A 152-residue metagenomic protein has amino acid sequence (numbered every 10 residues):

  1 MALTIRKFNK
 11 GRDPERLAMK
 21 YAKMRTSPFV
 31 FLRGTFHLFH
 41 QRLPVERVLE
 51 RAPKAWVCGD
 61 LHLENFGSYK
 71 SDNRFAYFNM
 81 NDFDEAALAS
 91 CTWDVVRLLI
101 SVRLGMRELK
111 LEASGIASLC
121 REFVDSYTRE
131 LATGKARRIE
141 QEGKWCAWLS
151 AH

Functional and structural regions predicted by a protein language model:
M1-T26, V30-R33: Low-complexity, highly charged intrinsically disordered N-terminal segments that act as targeting/localization
L3, K7, G34, L38-Q41 (+2 more regions): Charged/polar, solvent-exposed surface patches and flexible loops
R6-E15, F36, S68-Y77: Active-site-adjacent bridging/hinge elements
Y21-K54: An alpha-helical support segment within catalytic cores of ATP-dependent transferases
F31, E50-P53, C58, D72 (+3 more regions): Short, surface-exposed helix-loop/turn micro-motifs enriched in polar/charged residues
R51-C58, H62-R107, S126: Catalytic activation segment of kinase domains across protein kinase-like and atypical kinase folds
A87-H152: Internal, well-ordered alpha/beta segment that forms a basic, Gly-enriched binding/recognition surface
